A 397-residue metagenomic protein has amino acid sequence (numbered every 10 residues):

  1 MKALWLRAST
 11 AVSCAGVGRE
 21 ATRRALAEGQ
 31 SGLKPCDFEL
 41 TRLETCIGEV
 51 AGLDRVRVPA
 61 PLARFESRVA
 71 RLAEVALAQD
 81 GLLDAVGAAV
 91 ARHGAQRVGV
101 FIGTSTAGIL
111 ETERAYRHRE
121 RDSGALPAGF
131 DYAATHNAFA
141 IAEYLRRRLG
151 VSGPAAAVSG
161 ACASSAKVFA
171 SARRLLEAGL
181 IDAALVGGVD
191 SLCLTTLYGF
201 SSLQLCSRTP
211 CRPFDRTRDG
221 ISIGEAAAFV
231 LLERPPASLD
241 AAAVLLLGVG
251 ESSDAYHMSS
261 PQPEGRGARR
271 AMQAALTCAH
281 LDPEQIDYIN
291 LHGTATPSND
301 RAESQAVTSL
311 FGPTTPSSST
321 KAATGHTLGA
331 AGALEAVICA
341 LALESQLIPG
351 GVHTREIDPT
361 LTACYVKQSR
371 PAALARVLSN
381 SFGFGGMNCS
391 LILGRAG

Functional and structural regions predicted by a protein language model:
M1, K34-L77, A107-S171, L180 (+3 more regions): Conserved catalytic cysteine-centered active-site region of acyl-thioester-dependent Claisen-condensing enzymes
A3-R7, R19, R24-F38, R42-C46 (+3 more regions): Condensing-enzyme catalytic core mediating Claisen C-C bond formation in acyl metabolism
C14, T106, A161, T294-T296 (+2 more regions): Glycine-rich phosphate/pyrophosphate-binding beta-alpha loops
A15, E20-I102, G108-I109, A271-P283: Conserved active-site "lid/cap" helical segment
L43, I47, E111, S191-P213 (+4 more regions): Active-site-adjacent elements of ketosynthase-type condensing enzymes
A88-G99, Y116-F130, A134, E143-A155 (+7 more regions): Structural signature of cysteine-dependent C-C bond-forming condensing enzymes
A172, A227-P235, A336-A340: Alpha-helical metal-binding/catalytic segments enriched in His/Glu/Asp
